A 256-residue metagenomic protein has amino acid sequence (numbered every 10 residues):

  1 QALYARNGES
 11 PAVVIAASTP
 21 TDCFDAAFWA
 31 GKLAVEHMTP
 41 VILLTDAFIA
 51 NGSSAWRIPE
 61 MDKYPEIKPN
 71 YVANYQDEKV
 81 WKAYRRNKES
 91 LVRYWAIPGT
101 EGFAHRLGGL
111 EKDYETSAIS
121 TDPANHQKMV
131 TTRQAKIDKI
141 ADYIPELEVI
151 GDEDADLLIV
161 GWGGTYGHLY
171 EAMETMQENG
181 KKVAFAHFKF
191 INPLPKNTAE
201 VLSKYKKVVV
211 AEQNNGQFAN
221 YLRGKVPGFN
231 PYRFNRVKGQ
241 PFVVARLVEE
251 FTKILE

Functional and structural regions predicted by a protein language model:
Q1-E9, G224: Flexible glycine/proline-rich, aromatic-decorated loop/lid segments
L3-Y4, A12-A16, A141-Y143: Contiguous N-terminal and early-domain "leader" segments and peripheral loops that mark the onset or edge of a domain
E9-A16, D154-L157: Glycine- and acidic
A12-S18, K181-A186: Short, basic, glycine/proline-bearing loop/turn elements
V14-A16, D22, V35: Active-site-adjacent "lid/gating" segments in soluble enzymes
T19-T21, F48-I49: Short acidic/polar capping segments at secondary-structure boundaries
A26, G31-E256: Flexible, low-complexity linker and terminal segments
